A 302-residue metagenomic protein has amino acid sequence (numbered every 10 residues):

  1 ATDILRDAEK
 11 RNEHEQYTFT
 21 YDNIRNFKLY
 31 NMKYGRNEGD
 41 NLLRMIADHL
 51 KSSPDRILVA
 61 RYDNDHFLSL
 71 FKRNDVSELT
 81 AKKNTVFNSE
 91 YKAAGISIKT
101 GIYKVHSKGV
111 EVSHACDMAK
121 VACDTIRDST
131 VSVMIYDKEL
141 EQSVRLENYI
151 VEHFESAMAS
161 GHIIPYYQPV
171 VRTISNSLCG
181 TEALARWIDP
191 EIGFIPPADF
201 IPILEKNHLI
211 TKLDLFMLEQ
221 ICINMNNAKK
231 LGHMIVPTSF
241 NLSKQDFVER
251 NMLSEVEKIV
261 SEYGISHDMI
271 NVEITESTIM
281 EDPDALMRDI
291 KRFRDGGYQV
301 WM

Functional and structural regions predicted by a protein language model:
A1-R6, V105-V131, N148-V151, A198: Catalytic-core segments of nucleotide cyclases and related cyclic-nucleotide turnover enzymes
A1-T18, R25-K51, A60-N64, L68 (+4 more regions): Conserved long alpha-helical elements within nucleotide-processing catalytic cores of c-di-GMP signaling and class III
D3, D7, L146-I203, T238-N241 (+1 more regions): Active-site core of bacterial EAL-family cyclic-dinucleotide phosphodiesterase domains
D3-T18, D22-R25, K33, D48-L58 (+8 more regions): Nucleotide second-messenger and two-component phosphorelay signaling modules
N41-S107, K229: GGDEF/GGEEF active-site signature
Y91-A94, H114-K138, H153-I164, E191: Catalytic/regulatory signature loops of cyclic-dinucleotide turnover enzymes and related class III nucleotidyl cyclases
Y103-H106, T125-Y149, Y166, M234-L242: Flexible, glycine/charge-rich interdomain/linker segments that couple and regulate nucleotide signaling catalytic cores
E257-M302: The catalytic core of metal-dependent phosphodiesterases that act on cyclic dinucleotides
